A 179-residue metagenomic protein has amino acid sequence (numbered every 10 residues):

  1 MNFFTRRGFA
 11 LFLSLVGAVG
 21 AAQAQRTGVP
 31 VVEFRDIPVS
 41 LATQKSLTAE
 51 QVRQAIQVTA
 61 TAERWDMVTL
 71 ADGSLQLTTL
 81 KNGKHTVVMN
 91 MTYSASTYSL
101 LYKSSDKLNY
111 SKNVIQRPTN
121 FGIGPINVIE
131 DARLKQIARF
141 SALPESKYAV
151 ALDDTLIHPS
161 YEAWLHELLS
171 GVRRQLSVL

Functional and structural regions predicted by a protein language model:
M1-F9: Bacterial N-terminal signal peptides that target proteins for export
A10-V19: Bacterial N-terminal signal peptides
Q25-L179: Ser/Thr-rich, low-complexity intrinsically disordered terminal regions
